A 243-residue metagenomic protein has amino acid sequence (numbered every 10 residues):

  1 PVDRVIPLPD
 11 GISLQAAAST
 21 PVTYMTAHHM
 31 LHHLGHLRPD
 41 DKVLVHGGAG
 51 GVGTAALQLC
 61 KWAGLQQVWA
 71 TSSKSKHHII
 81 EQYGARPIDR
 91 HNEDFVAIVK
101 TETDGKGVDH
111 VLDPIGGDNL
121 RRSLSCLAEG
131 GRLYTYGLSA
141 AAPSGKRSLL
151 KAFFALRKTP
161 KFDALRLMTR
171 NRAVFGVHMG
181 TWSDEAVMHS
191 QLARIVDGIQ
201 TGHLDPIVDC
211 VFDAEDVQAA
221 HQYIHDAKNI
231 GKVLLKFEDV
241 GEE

Functional and structural regions predicted by a protein language model:
P1-E243: Terminal helix/beta-alpha structural elements that buttress the NAD(P)+-binding lobe
